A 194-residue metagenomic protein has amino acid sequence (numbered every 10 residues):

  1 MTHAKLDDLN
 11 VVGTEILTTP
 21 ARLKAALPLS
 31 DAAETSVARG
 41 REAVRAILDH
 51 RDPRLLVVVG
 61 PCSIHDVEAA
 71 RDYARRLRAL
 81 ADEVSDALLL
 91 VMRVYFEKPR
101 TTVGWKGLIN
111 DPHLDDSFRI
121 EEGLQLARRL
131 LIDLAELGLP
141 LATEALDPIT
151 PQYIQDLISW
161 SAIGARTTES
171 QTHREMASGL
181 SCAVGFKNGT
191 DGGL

Functional and structural regions predicted by a protein language model:
T2-K5, A87-L194: Active-site-facing alpha/beta catalytic cores
L9-R51: N- or domain-start disorder-to-order transition segments that initiate the globular core
A33-A46, R78-V91, E97, A127 (+1 more regions): N-terminal beta-rich core of secreted/periplasmic extracellular enzymes
V44, V58-P61, Y73, E169-M176: Long, contiguous hydrophobic alpha-helical segments, chiefly transmembrane helices and signal peptides
I47-L48, A69-D72, N110-H113, G179: Hydrophobic, well-ordered secondary-structure segments that either form specific early membrane-associated helices used
D52-P53, D86: A short helix-to-beta-strand connector/capping loop
R54-D66, V91-Y95: Short glycine-rich or small-residue beta-strand-to-loop segments that form or flank ligand, phosphate, metal/Fe-S
I64-V84, S117-R129: Glycine-rich anion/phosphate-binding loops
